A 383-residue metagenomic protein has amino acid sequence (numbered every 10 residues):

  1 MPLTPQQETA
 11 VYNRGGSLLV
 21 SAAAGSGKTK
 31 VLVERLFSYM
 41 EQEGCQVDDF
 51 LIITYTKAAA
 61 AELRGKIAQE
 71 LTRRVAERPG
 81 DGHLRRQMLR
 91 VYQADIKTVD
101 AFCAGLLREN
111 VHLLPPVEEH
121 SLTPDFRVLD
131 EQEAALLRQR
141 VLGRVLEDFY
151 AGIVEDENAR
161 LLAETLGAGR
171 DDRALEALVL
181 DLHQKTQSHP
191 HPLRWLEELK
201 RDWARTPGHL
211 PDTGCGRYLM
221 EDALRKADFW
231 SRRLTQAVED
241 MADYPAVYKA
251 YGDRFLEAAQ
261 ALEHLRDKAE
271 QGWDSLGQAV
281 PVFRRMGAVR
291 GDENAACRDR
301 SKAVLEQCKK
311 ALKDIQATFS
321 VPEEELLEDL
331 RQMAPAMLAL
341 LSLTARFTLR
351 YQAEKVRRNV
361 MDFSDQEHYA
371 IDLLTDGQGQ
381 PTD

Functional and structural regions predicted by a protein language model:
M1-P115, R225, E354, R358-S364 (+3 more regions): P-loop NTPase Walker
P2-L3, A10, A24, I53 (+4 more regions): Charged/polar interaction segments and conserved charged motifs
N13, G25, K57, E62-L63 (+8 more regions): Short alpha-helical scaffold segments that flank and stabilize functional sites
A24, L51, Y55, V91 (+3 more regions): Conserved aromatic-histidine-acidic binding/catalytic patches
T29, R64, D100, A135 (+4 more regions): Hydrophobic faces of stable alpha-helices that mediate helix-helix packing
R35, F102, L106, N110 (+6 more regions): Amphipathic alpha-helical segments in well-ordered regions
D49, R173-S364: Conserved ATP-driven helicase/translocase motor core recognized via long, highly charged RecA-like/P-loop NTPase domain
M88-D95, L114-L193, Q316-F319, E323: ATP-hydrolysis module of ASCE/P-loop NTPase motor domains, specifically the Walker B Asp-Glu catalytic pair
